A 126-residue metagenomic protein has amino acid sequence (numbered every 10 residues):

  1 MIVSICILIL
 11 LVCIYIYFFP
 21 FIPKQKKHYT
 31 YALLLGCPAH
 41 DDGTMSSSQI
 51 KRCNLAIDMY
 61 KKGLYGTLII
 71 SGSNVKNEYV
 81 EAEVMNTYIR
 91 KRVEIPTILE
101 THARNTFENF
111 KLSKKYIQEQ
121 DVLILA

Functional and structural regions predicted by a protein language model:
M1-K24: N-terminal type II signal-anchor transmembrane helix that functions as the membrane-insertion/stop-transfer segment
I16-A126: A structural signal for short, hydrophobic/glycine-enriched beta-strand patches
